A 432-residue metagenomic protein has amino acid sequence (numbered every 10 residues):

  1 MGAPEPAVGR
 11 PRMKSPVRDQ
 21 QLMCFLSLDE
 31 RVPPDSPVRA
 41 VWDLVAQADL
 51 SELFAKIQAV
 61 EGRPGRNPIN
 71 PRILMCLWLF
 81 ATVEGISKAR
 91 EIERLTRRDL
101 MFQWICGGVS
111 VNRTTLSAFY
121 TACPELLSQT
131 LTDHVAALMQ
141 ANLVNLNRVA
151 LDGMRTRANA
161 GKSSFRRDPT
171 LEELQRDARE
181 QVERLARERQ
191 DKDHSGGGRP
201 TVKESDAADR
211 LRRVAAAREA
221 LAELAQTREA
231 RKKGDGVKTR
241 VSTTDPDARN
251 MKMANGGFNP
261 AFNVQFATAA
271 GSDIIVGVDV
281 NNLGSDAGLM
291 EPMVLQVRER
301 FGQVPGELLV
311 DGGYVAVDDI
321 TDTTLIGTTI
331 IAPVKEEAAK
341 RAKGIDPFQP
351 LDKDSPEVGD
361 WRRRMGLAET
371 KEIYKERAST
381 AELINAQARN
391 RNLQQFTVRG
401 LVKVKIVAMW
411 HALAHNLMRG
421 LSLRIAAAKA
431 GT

Functional and structural regions predicted by a protein language model:
M1-V8, S15, Q20, G85-R98 (+1 more regions): Anion-binding and metal-coordination hotspots
V8-V45: Positively charged, structured surface patches that bind polyanionic biopolymers
S27, I73-L79, T115, D133: A general alpha-helix detector
V32-L79, E84: Basic, short loop/linker segments at the boundary and entry of helix-turn-helix/winged-helix-like folds
D49-S51, V60-R66, P71, L95-G107 (+1 more regions): Helical catalytic core of nucleic-acid polymerases
